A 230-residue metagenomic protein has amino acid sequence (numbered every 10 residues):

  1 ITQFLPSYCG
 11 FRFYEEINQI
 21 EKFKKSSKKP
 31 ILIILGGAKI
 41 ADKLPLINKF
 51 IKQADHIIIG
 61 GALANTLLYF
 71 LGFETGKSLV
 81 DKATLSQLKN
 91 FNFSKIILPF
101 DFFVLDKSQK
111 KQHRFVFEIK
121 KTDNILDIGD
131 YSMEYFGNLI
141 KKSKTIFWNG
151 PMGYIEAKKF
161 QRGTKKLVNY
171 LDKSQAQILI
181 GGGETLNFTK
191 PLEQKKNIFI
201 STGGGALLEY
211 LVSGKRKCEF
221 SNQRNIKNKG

Functional and structural regions predicted by a protein language model:
I1-G230: Active-site loop-to-helix "anion-binding N-cap" substructures in soluble metabolic enzymes
